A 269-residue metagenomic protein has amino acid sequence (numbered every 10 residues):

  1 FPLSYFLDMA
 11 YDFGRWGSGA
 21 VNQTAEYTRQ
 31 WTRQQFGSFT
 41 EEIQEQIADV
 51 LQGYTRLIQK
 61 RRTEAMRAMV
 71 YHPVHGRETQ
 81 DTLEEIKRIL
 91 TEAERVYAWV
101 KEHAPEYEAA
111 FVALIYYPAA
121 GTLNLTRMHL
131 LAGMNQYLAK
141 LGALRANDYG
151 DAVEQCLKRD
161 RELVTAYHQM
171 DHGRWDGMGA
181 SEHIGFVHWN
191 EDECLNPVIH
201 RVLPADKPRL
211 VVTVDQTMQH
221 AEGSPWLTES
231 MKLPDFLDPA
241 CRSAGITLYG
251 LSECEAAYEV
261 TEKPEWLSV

Functional and structural regions predicted by a protein language model:
F1-L233, D238, R242: Substrate-binding groove of N-acetylhexosamine-processing glycoside hydrolases
L210-V212, I246-G250, Y258-V260: Hydrophobic beta-strand residues in large extracellular and virion-surface proteins
L233-D235, R242-L251, V269: Buried hydrophobic-core signal for structured, non-transmembrane domains
S252-S268: Surface-exposed binding patches on compact interaction domains or structured appendages
